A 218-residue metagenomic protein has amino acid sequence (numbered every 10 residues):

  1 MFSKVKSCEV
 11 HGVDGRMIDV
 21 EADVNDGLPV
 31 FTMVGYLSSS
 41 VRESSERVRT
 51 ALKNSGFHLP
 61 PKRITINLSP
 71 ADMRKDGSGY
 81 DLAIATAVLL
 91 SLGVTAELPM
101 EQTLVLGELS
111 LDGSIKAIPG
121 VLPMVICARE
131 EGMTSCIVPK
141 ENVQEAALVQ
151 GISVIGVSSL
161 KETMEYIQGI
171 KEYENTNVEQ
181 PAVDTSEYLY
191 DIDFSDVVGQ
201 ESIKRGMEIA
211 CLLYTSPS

Functional and structural regions predicted by a protein language model:
M1-S216: Peripheral, non-AAA+ core regions of ATP-driven protein-machinery
